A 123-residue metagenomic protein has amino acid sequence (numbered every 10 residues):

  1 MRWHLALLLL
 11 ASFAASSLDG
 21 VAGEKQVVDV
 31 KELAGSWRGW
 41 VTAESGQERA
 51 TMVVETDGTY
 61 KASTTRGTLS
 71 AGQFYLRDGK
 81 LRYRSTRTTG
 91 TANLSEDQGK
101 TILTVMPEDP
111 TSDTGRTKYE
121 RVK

Functional and structural regions predicted by a protein language model:
M1-H4: Positively charged n-region of N-terminal signal peptides that target proteins for export
L7-A15: Bacterial N-terminal signal peptides
G20-Q26, V41-E48, K80-K123: Beta-sheet ligand-binding and adhesion/scaffold domains
V21-R38, T51-E55: N-terminal helix-cap/turn-to-beta initiation motif at the start of protein domains
K31, R66-T68, T111-D113: A generic structural micro-feature
G35, G39, A62, L103-V105: Conserved glycine-centered beta-strand/turn positions repeated across beta-sheet architectures
A43-R82: N-terminal glycine/threonine-rich, aromatic-flanked beta-hairpin/loop signature
